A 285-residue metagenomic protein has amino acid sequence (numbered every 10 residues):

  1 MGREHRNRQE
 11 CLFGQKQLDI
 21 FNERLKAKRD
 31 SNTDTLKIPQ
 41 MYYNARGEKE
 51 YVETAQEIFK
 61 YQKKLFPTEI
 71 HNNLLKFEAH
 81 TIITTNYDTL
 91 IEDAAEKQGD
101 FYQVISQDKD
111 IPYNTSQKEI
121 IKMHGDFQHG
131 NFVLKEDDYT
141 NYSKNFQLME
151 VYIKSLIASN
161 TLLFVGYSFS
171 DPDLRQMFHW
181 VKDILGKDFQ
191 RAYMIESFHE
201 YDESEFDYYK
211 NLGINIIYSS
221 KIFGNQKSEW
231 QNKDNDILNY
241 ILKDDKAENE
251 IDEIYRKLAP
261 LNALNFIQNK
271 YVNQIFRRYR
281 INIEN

Functional and structural regions predicted by a protein language model:
M1-L75, H80-I83, D88-G99, R256 (+1 more regions): Gly/serine-rich nucleotide phosphate-binding loop at the start of the catalytic core of nucleotide/ADP-ribose-handling
R3, K63, E69, L75-A79 (+3 more regions): SIR2/sirtuin-family catalytic core signature
K28-T33, K49, F127, N145 (+1 more regions): Accessory terminal and edge-of-domain segments that mediate assembly/interaction and cofactor placement around
I58-Y61, E136-K144, L162-V165: Flexible, glycine/proline-enriched loop segments at strand-loop-helix junctions that form or flank small-ligand binding
I83, I120-K122, L163-F164: Structural motif
T84, H124, E196: Short beta-strand/turn micro-motifs composed of small residues that flank or help shape donor/cofactor-binding pockets
D88-L90, D126-Q128, S168-S170, E200: Short, solvent-exposed loop/turn segments at secondary-structure junctions
Q98-A158: Active-site gating loop/helix substructures
